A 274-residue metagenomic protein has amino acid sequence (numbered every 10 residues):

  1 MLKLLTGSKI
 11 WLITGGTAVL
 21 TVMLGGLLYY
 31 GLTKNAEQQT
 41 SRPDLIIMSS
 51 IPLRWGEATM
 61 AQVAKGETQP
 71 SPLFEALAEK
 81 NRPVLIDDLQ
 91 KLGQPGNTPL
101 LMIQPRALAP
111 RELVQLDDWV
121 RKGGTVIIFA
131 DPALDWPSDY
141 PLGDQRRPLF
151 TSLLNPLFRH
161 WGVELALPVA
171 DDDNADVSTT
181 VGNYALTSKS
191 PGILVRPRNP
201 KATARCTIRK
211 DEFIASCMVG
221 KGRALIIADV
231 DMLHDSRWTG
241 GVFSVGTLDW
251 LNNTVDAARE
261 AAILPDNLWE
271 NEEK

Functional and structural regions predicted by a protein language model:
L2-K274: Short, surface-exposed patches at the edges or C-terminal ends of soluble domains, predominantly
